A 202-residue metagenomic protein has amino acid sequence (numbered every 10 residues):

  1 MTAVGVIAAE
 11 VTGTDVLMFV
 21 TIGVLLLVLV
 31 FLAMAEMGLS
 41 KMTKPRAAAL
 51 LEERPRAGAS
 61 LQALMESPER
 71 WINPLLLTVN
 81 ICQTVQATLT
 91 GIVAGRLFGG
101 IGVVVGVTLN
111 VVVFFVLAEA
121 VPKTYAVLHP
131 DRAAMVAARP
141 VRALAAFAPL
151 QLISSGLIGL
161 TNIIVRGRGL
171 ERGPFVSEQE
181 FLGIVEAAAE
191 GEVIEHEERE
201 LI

Functional and structural regions predicted by a protein language model:
M1-V193: Membrane-embedded alpha-helical segments of inner-membrane proteins
E197-I202: Long, charged amphipathic helices and adjacent flexible linkers at domain junctions
